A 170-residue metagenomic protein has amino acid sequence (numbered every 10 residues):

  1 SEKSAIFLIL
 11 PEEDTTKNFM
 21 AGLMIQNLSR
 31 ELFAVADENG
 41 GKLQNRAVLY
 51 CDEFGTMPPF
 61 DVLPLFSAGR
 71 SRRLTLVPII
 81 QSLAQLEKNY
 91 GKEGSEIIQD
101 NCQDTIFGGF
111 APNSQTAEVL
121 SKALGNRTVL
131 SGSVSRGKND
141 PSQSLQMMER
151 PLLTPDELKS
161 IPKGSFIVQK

Functional and structural regions predicted by a protein language model:
S1-L74, N89, P151-K170: P-loop NTPase motor domains
K3, P64-S67, Q85-K170: P-loop NTPase motor core of the ASCE superfamily
G55, S82-A84: Acidic, glycine-rich active-site loops and adjacent beta-strand->loop/helix elements that engage anionic groups
T75-Q81: Structural recognition of the conserved hydrophobic beta-strand(s) that form the central parallel beta-sheet of P-loop
